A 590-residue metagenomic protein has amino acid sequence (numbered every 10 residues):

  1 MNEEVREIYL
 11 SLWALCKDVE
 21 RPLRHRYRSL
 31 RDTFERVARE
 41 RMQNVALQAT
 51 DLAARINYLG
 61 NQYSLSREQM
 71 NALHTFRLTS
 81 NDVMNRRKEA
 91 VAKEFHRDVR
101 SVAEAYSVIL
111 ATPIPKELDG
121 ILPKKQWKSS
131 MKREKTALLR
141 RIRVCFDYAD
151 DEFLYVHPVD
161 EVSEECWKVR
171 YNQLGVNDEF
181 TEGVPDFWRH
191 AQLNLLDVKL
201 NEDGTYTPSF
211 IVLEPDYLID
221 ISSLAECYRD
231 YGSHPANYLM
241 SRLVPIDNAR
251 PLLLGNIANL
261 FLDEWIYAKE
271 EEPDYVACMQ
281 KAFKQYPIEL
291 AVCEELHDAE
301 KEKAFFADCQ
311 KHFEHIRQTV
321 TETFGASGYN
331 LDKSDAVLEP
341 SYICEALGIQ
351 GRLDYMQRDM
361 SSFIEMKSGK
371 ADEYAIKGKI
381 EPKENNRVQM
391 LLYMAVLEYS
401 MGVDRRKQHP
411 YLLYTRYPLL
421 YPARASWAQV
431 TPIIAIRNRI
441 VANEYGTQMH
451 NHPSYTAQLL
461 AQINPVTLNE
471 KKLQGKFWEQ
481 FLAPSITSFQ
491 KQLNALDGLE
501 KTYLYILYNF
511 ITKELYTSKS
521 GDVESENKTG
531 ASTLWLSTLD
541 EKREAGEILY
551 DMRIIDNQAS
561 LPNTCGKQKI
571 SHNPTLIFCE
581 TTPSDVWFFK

Functional and structural regions predicted by a protein language model:
M1-L122: Amphipathic alpha-helical interface elements
K17-R28, E226, V244-G255, I380-N385: Structural motif
R28-D32, L253, I257, V388-V396: Short amphipathic alpha-helical face segments that pack within enzyme cores and frequently flank/anchor catalytic
P113-V162, Q458-F589: Accessory interdomain/linker segments of ATP-dependent helicases and helicase-like nucleic-acid enzymes that mediate
R133, I142-C145, E164, K168-E294: Charged, glycine-rich intrinsically disordered N-terminal tails and low-complexity linkers that flank
P158-W188, K333-R439: Mg2+/Mn2+-dependent nuclease catalytic core
H234-N237, L413, P418-L419, W427-T431 (+2 more regions): Pre-ATPase regulatory/linker segments immediately N-terminal to the P-loop/RecA-like helicase/translocase core
F261-L338, K513-L515: A non-catalytic, helix-rich entry segment at domain boundaries
